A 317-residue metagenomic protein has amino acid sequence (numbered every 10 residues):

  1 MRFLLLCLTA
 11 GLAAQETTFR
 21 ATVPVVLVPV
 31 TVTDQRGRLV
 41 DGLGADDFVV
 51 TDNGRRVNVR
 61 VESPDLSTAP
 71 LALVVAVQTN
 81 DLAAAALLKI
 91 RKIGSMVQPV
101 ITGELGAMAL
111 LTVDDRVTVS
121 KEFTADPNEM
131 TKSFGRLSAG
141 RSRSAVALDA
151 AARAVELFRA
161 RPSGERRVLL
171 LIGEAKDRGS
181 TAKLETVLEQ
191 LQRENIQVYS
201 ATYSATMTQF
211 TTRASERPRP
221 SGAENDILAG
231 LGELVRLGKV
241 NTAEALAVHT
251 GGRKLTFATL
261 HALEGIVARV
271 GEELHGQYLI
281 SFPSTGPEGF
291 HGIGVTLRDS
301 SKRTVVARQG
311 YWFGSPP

Functional and structural regions predicted by a protein language model:
M1-C7: Sec-dependent signal peptide recognition, specifically the positively charged N-region followed immediately by
A14-P317: Scaffold/interface architecture of coatomer-like assemblies
